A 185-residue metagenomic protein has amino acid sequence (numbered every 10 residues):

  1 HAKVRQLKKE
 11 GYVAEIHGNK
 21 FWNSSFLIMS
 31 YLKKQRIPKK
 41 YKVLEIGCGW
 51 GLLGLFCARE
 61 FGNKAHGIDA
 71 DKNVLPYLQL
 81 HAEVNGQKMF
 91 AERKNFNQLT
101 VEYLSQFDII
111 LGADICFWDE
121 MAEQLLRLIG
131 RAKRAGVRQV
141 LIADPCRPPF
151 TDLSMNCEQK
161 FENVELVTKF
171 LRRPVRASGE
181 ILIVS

Functional and structural regions predicted by a protein language model:
H1-S185: S-adenosylmethionine-dependent methyltransferases
